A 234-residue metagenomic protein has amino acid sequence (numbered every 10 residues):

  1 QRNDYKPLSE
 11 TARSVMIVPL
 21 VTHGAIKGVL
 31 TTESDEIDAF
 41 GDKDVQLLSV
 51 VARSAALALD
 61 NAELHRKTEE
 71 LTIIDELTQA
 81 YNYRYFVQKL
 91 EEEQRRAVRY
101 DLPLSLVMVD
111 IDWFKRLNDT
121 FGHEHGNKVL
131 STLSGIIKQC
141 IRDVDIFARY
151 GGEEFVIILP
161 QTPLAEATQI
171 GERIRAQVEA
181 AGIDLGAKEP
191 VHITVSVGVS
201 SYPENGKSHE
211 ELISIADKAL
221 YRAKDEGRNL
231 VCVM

Functional and structural regions predicted by a protein language model:
Q1-S14: Signal-transducing coupling segments at domain and membrane junctions
L8-S9, R149, V178-V195, C232: Catalytic core regions of nucleotide second-messenger enzymes
R13-V21: A short, aliphatic-rich beta-strand micro-motif
S49-A56: Allosteric cytosolic regulatory segments
R66-Q88, V109-G122, S131: Conserved nucleotide-binding and Mg2+-coordinating catalytic segments in signaling enzymes
K89-E124, I137, A148: Active-site-proximal structural segments of metal-dependent nucleotidyl cyclase/transferase enzymes
F114, L133, F147-Y150, F155 (+1 more regions): Hydrophobic framework residues that shape the active-site pocket of cyclic nucleotide turnover catalytic cores
L164, T168, Y202-C232: Catalytic-core segments of nucleotide cyclases and related cyclic-nucleotide turnover enzymes
